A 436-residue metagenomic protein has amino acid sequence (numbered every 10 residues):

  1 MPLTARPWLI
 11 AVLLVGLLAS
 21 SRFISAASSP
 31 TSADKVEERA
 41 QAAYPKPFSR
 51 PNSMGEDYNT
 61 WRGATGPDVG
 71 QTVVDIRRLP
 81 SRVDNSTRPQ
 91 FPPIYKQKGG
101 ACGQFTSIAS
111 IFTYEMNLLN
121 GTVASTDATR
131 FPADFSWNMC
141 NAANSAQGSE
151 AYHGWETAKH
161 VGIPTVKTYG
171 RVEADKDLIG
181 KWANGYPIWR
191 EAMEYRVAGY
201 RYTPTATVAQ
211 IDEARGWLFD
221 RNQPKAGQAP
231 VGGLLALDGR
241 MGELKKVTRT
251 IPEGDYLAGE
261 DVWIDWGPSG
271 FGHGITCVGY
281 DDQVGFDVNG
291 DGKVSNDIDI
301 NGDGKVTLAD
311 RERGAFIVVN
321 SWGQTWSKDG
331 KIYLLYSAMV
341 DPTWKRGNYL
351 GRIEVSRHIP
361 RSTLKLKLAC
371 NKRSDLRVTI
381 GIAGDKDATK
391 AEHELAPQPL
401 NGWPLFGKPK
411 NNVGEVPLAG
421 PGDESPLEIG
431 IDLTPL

Functional and structural regions predicted by a protein language model:
M1-L9: Bacterial N-terminal signal peptides that target proteins for export
A11-S20: Bacterial N-terminal signal peptides
F23-S25: Sec/Tat signal peptide C-region and signal peptidase I cleavage site
A27-S86, T363-K367: N-terminal zymogen propeptides
S29-E38, K98, Q104, I108-F112 (+2 more regions): Predominantly the structural core of cysteine protease catalytic domains
R62-I163: Substrate-binding/charge-relay-adjacent region of secreted/lumenal peptidase catalytic domains
